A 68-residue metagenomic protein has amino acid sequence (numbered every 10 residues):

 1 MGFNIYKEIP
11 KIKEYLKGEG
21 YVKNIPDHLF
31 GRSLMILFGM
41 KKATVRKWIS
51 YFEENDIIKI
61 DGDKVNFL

Functional and structural regions predicted by a protein language model:
M1-Y21: Short alpha-helical segments that sit at the start of domains
G2-I5, D27, K41: Intrinsic-disorder-associated interaction segments
K11, L34, Y51-E53: Generic alpha-helical hydrophobic packing signal
Y21-M35: Short acidic, hydrophobic short linear motifs in intrinsically disordered regions
G39-Y51: Short amphipathic alpha-helical interaction segments
E53-D63: A short, conserved structural fragment
K64-L68: Minor-groove-contacting beta-hairpin "wing" of winged helix-turn-helix DNA-binding domains
